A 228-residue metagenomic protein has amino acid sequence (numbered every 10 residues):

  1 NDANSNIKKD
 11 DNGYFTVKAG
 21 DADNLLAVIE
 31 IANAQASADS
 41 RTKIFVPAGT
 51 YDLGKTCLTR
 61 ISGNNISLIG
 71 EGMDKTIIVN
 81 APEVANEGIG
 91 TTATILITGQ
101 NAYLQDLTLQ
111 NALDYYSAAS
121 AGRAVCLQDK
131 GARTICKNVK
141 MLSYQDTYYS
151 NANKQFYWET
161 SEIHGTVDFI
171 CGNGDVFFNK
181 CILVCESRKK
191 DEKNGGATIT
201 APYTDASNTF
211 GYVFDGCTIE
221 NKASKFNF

Functional and structural regions predicted by a protein language model:
D2-F228: Sequence-level preference for short, compositionally simple segments enriched in small aliphatic or small polar residues
